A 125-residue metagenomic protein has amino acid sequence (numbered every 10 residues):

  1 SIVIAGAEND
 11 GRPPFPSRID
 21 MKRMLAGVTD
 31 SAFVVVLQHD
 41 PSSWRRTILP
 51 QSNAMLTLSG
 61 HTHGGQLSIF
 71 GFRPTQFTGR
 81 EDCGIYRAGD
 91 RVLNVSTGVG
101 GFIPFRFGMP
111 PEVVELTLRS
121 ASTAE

Functional and structural regions predicted by a protein language model:
S1-E125: Soluble catalytic domains of enzymes that build or remodel membrane lipids, polysaccharides, and related
